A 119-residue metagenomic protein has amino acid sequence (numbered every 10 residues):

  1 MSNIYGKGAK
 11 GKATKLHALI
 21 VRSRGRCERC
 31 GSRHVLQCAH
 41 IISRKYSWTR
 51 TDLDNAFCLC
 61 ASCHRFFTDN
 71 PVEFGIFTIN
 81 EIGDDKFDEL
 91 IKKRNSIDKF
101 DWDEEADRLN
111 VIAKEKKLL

Functional and structural regions predicted by a protein language model:
M1-L16, E115-L119: Arg/Lys-rich, low-complexity, intrinsically disordered N-terminal tails that contact nucleic acids
S2-Y5, C60-C63, K92-K99: Charged, low-complexity surface segments at secondary-structure and domain boundaries
G6-G11, Y46-T49, H64: Short, surface-exposed loop/turn motifs that are enriched in glycine and acidic residues and include a nearby proline
K12-Q37, C60: Short cysteine-rich loop/turn motifs with clustered Cys
E28-F57, F67, E73: Histidine-centered nuclease catalytic patch
K45-A61, I79-K92: Short microdomains enriched in Cys/His and/or Lys/Arg
T68-L119: A detector for short metal-coordination/catalytic motifs
